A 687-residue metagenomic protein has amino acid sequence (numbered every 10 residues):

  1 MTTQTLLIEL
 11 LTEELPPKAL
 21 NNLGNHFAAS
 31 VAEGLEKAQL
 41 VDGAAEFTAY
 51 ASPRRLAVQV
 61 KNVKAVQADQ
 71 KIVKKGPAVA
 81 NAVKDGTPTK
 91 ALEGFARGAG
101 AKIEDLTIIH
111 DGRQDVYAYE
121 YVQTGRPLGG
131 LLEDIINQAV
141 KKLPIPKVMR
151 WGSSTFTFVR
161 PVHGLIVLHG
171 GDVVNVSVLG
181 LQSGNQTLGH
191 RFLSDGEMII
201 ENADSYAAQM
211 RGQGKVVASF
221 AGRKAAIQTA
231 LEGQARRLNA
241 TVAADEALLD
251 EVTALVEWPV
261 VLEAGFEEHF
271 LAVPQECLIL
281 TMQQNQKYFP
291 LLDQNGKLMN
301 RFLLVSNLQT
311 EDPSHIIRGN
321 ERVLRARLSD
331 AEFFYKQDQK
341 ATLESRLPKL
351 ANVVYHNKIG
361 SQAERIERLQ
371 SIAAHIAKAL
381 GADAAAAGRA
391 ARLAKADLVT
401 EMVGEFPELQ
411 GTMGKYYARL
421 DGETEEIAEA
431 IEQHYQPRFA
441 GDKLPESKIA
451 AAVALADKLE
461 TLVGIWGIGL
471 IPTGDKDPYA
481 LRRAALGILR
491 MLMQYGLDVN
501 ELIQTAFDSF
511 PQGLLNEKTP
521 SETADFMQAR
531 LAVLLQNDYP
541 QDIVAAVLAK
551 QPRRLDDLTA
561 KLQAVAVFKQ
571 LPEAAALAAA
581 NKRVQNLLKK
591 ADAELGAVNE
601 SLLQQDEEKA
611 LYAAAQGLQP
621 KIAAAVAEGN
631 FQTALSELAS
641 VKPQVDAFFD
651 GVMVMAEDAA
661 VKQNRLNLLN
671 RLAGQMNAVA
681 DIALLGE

Functional and structural regions predicted by a protein language model:
M1-E687: Amphipathic alpha-helical "coupling" segments that flank catalytic cores
